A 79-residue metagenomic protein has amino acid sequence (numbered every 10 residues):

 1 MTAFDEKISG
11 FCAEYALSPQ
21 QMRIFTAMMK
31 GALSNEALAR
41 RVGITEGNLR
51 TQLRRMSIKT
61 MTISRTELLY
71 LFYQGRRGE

Functional and structural regions predicted by a protein language model:
M1-A13: Inter-domain helical "communication" segments and dimerization helices that couple sensory or membrane-embedded modules
I8-F11, R54-E79: Basic, Lys/Arg-enriched C-terminal extension of HTH/homeodomain DNA-binding domains
E14-Q21: Short helix-coil-helix linker/hinge
A16, A27-M28: Short basic helix-loop element that most often maps to the first helix and adjoining turn of HTH DNA-binding modules
M22-T26, E67: Pre-recognition alpha-helix immediately N-terminal to the DNA-recognition helix within helix-turn-helix or winged-helix
M28-A32, F72: Short helix-to-turn junction characteristic of helix-turn-helix DNA-binding domains, especially the helix
G31-T66: Recognition helix of helix-turn-helix DNA-binding domains
